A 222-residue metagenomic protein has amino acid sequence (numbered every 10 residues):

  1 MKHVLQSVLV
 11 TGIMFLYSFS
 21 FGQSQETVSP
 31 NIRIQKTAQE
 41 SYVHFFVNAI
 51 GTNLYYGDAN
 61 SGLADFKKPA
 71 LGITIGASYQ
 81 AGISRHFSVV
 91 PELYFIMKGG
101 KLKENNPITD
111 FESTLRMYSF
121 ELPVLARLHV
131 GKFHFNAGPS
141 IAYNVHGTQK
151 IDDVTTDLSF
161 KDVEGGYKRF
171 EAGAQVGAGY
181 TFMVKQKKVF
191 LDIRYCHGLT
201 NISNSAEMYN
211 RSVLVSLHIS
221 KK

Functional and structural regions predicted by a protein language model:
M1-Q39, K222: Cleavable N-terminal export/targeting peptides
F21-Y79: Short glycine/proline- and aromatic-enriched beta-strand/turn motifs that initiate or cap beta-hairpins
T27-I34, N53, Q80-R85, V130-K132 (+3 more regions): Outer-membrane beta-barrel proteins
T37-F45, R85-V89, G131-F135, F170 (+2 more regions): Outer-envelope beta-barrel architecture signal
Q39-V43, P69-I73, R116-F120, K168-A174 (+1 more regions): Residues that define the transmembrane beta-barrel architecture of outer-membrane proteins
F45-A49, I73-I83, L93-F95, L122-V130 (+4 more regions): Residues on the lipid-exposed face of transmembrane beta-strands in outer-membrane beta-barrel proteins
L54-K67, M97-Y118, V145-K168, S203-S205 (+1 more regions): Flexible, solvent-exposed loop segments that connect beta-strands
F160-G165, E171-A174, G179-K222: Predominantly the C-terminal beta-signal and adjacent terminal strand-loop region of outer-membrane beta-barrel
